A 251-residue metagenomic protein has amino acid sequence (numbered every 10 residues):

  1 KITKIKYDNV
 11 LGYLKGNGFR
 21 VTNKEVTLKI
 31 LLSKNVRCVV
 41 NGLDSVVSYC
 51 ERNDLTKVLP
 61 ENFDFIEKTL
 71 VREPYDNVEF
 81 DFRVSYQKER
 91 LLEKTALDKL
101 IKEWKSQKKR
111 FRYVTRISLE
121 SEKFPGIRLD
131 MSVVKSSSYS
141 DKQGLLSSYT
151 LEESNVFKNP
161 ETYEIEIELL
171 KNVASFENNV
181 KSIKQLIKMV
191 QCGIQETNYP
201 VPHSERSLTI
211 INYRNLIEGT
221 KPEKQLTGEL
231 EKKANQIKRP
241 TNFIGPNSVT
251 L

Functional and structural regions predicted by a protein language model:
K1-T241, G245: Phosphate-end processing signature that detects enzymes handling 5′-triphosphorylated RNA and polyphosphate
T250-L251: Core catalytic machinery and nucleic-acid-binding channels of phosphodiester-processing enzymes
